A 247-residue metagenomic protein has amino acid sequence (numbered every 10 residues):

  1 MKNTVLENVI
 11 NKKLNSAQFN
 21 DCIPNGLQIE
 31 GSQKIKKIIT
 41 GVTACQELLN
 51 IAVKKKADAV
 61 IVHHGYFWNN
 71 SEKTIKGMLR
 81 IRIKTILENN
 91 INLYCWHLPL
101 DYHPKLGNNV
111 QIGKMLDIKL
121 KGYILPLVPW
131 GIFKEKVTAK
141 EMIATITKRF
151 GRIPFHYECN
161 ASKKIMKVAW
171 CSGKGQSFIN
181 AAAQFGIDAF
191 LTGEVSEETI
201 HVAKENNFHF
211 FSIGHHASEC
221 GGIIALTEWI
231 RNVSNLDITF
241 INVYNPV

Functional and structural regions predicted by a protein language model:
M1-V247: Active-site catalytic microenvironments in core metabolic enzymes, especially phosphate/sugar-handling
